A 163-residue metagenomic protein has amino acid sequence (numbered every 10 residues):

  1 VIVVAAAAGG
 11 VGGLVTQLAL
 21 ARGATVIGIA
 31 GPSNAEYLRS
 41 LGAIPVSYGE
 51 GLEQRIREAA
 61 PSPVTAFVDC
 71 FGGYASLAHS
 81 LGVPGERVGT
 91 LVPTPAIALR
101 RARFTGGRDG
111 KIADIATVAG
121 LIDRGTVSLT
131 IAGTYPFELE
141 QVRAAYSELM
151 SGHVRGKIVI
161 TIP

Functional and structural regions predicted by a protein language model:
V1-P163: Terminal helix/beta-alpha structural elements that buttress the NAD(P)+-binding lobe
